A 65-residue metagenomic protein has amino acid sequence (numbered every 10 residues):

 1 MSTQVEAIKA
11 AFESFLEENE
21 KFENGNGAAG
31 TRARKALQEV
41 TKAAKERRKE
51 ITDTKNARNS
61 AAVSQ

Functional and structural regions predicted by a protein language model:
S2-E17, E23-N24, L37, K42 (+1 more regions): N-terminal intrinsically disordered, cationic/polar leader segments that include organellar targeting peptides
E23-T31: Short, surface-exposed loop/turn segments at secondary-structure junctions
G30-Q38: Short, charged, amphipathic alpha-helical segments
